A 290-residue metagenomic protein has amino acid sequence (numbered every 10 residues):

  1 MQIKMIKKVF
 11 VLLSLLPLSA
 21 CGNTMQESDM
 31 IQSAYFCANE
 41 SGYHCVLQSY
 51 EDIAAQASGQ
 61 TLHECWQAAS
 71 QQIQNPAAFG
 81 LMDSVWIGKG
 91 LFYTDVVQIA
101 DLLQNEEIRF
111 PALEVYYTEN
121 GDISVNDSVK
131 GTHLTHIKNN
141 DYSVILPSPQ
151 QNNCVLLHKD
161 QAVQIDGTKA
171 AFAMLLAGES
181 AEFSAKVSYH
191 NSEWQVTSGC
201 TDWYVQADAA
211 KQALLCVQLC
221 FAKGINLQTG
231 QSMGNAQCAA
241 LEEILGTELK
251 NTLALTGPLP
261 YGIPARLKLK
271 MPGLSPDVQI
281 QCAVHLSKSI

Functional and structural regions predicted by a protein language model:
M1-M5: N-terminal secretory signal peptides that target proteins for export/translocation
I6-K8, L12-L15, A20-I290: Membrane-proximal alpha-helical signals and transmembrane carboxylates
